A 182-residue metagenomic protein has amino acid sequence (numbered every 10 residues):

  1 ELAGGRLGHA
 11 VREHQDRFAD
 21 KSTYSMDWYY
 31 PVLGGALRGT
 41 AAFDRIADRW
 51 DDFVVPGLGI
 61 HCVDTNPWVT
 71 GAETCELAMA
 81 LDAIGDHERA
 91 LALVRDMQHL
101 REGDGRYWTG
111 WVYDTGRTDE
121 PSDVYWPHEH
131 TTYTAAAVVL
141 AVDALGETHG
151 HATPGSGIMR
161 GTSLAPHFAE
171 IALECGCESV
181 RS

Functional and structural regions predicted by a protein language model:
E1-C75, G150: Extended ligand-binding clefts on enzyme/binding-domain cores
G39-A47, C62-C75, M79-S182: CBM-like carbohydrate-recognition segments
